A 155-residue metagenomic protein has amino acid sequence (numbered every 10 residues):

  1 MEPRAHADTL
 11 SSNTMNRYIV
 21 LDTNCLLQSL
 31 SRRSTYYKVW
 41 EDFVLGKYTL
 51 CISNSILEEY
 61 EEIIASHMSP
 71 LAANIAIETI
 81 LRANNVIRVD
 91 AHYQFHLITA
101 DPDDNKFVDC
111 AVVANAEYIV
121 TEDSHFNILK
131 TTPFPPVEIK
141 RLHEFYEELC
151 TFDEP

Functional and structural regions predicted by a protein language model:
E2, H6, S124-P155: Acidic, PIN/NYN-like endoribonuclease modules and their adjacent C-terminal/linker elements
E2-R33: Metal-dependent nucleic-acid phosphoesterase active-site entry motif
L21, T35-A65: PIN/NYN-family metal-dependent endoribonuclease catalytic core
D22-T23, I52-S53, E122, R141: A secondary-structure boundary/capping signal
C25-L26, I56, H125-F126: Alpha-helix capping/helix-boundary segments
D42, C110, T131: Hydrophobic/aromatic ligand-binding patch that stacks against planar heteroaromatic rings of cofactors or nucleotides
N85-I119, S124, I128: Active-site neighborhoods of divalent-metal-dependent phosphate/nucleic-acid chemistry enzymes
